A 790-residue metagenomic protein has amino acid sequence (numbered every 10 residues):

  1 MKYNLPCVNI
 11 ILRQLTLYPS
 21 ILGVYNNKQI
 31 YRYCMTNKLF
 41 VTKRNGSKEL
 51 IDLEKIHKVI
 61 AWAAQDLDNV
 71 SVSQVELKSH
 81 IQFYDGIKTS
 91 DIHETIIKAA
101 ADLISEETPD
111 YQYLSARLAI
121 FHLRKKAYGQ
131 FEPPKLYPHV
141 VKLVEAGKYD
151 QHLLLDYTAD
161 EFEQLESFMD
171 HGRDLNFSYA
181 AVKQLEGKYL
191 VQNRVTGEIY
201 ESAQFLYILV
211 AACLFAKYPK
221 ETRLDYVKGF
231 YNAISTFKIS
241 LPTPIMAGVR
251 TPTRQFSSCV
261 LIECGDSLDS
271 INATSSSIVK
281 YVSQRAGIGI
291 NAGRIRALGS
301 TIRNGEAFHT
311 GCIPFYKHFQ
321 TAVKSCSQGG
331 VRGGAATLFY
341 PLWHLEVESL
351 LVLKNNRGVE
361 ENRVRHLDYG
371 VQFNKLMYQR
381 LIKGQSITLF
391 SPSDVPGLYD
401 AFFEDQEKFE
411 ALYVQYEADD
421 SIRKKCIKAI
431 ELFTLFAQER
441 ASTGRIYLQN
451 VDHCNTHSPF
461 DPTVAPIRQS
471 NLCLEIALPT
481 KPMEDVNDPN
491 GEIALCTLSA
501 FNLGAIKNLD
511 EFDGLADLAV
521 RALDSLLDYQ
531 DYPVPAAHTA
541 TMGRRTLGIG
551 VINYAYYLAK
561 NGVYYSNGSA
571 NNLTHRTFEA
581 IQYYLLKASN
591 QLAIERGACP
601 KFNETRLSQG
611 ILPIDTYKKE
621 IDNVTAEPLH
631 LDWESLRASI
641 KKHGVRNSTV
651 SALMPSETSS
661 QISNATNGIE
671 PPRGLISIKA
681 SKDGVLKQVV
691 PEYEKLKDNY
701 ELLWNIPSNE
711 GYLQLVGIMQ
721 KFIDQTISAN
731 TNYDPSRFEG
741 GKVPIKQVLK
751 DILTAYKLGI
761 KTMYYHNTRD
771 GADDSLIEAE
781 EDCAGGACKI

Functional and structural regions predicted by a protein language model:
L5, L12, P19-L22: Short hydrophobic targeting helices and cationic amphipathic motifs that mediate membrane/organellar targeting
C34-M35, S47, V70-I208, A212 (+1 more regions): Core nucleic-acid recognition elements
Q112-Y137, T456, F460-I467, L758-D774: Terminal amphipathic helices with adjacent charged low-complexity linkers/tails
T158-Q184, L474-T480, L523, L527-D528 (+5 more regions): Catalytic alpha/beta core of large soluble enzyme barrels
V191, E198, F205, V210-R223 (+11 more regions): Function-dense linear segments that define catalytic or interfacial modules in macromolecule-processing proteins
E198-F205, L209-D269, L412-E439, T443-L448 (+1 more regions): Gly/Pro-rich turn-and-neighbor structural signature
V352, V371-L435: Polar, glycine-rich mid-to-C-terminal structural blocks that act as macromolecule-binding/assembly scaffolds
A516-H538, M542, Y564-S656, S728: Internal maturation/activation junctions in enzymes
